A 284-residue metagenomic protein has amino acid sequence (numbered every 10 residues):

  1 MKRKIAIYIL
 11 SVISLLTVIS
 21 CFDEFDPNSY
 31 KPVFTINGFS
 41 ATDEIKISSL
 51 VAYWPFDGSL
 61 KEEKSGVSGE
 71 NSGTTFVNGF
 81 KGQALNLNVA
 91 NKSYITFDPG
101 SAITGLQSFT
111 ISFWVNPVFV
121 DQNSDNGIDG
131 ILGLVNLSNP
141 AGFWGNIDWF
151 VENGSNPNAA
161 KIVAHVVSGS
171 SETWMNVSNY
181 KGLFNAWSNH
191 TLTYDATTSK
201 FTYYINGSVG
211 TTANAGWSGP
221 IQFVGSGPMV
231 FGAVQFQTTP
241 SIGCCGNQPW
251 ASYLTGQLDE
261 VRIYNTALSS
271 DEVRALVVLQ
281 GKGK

Functional and structural regions predicted by a protein language model:
C21-N91, G225, R274-K284: Extracytoplasmic low-complexity segments
K31-I45, N88-F109, M175-Y180: Short surface loop/edge beta-strand patches of beta-sandwich-type extracellular domains that form ligand-contact sites
E44-K46, P99-I111, N179-S188, P220-F223 (+1 more regions): Extracellular/lumenal carbohydrate-interaction signature centered on repeated Trp-anchored short motifs
V51-S59, T110-F119, Q235, Q248-Q280: Extracellular, beta-strand-rich glycan-interacting domains
F113, N185-Y194, Y203: Short tryptophan-centered beta-strand motifs in secreted/extracellular beta-sheet-rich domains of glycan-recognition
I128-V166, P220-I221: Glycan-recognition/cleft segments
A164-N189: Short, aromatic/His-centered strand-loop micro-motif at the edge of beta-sheets
N214-G256: Flexible glycan-contacting loops in extracellular carbohydrate-active proteins
